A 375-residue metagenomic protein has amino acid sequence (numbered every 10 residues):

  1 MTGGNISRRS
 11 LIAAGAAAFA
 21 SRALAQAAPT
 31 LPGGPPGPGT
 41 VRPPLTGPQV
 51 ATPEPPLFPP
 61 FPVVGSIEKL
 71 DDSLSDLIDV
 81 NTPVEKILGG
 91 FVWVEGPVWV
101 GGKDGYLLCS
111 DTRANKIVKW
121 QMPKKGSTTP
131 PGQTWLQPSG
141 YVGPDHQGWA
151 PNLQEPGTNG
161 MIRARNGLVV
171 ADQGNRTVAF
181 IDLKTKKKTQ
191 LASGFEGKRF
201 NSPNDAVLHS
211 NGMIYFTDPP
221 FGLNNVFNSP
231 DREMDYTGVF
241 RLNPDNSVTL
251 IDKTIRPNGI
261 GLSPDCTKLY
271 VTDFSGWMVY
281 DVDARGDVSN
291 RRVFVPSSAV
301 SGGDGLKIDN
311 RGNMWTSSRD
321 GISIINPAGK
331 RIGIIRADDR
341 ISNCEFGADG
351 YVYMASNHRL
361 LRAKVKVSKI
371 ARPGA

Functional and structural regions predicted by a protein language model:
M1-T2, Q26: Initiator methionine at the very start of the polypeptide chain
T2-F19: N-terminal secretory signal peptides and thylakoid transit peptides that target proteins across membranes
S21-A23: C-terminal segment of classical bacterial N-terminal signal peptides
Q26-A375: Sequence-structural signature of mature extracellular/luminal beta-sheet repeat domains, prominently beta-propellers
